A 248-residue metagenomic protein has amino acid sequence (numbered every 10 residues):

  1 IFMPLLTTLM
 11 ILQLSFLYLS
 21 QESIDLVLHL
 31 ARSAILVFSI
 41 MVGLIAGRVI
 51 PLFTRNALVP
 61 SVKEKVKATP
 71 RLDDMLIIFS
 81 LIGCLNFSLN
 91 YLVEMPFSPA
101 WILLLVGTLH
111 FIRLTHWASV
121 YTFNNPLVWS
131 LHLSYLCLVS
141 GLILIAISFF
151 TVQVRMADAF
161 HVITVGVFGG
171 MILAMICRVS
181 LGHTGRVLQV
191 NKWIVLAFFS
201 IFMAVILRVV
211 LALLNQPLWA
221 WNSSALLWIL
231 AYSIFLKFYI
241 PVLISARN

Functional and structural regions predicted by a protein language model:
I1-N248: Hydrophobic alpha-helical transmembrane segments of multi-pass integral membrane proteins
